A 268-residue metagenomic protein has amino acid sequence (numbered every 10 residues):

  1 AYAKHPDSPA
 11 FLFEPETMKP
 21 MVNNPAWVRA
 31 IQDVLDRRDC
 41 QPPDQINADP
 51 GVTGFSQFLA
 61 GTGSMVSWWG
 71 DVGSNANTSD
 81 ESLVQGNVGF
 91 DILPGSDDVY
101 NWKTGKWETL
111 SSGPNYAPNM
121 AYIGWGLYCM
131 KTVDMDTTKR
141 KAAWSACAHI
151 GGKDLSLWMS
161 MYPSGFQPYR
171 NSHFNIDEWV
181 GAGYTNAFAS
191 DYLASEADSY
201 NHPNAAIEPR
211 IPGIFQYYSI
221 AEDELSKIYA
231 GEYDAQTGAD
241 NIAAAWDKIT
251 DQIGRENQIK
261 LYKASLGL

Functional and structural regions predicted by a protein language model:
A1-M18, I31-L35, Y116-K131, Q216-S226: Periplasmic solute-binding protein
Y2-A48, I92-D98: Glycine-centered hinge/linker elements that transmit conformational signals in sensory and ligand-binding systems
D39, T53, E81-N171, N204-A206: Extracytoplasmic/periplasmic substrate-recognition and gating elements
Q45-L59: Short helix-initiation/N-cap motifs at beta->coil->alpha
G51, W68-G73, I92-P94: Beta->alpha turn/N-cap motifs
L59-W69, G86: Alpha-to-beta junction loops
W102-G113, S160-Y229, R255-L268: Long, aromatic- and glycine/proline-rich binding clefts that accommodate carbohydrate-like moieties
K227-I242: Short, charged, surface-exposed loops that flank catalytic or proteolytic processing sites
